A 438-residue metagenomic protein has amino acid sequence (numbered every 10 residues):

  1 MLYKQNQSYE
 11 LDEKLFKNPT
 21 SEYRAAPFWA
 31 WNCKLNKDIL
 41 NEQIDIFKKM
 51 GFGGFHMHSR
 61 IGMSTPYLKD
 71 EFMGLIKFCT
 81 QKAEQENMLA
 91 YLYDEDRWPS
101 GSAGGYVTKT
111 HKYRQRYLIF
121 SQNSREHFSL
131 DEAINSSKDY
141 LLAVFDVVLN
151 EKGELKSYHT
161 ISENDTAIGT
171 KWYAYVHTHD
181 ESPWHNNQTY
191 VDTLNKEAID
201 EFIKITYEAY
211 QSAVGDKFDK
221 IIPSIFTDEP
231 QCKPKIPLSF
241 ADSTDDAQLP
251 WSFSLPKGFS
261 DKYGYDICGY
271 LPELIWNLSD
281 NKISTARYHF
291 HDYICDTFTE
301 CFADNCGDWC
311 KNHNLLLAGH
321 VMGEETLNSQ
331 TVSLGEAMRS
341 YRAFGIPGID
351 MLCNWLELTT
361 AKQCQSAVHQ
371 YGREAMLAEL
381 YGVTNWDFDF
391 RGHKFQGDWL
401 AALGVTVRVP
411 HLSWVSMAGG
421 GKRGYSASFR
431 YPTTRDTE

Functional and structural regions predicted by a protein language model:
L2-Q7, L15, S21-A26, A30 (+9 more regions): Carbohydrate-binding surfaces of carbohydrate-active enzymes
Y3, E10, K14-K17, G169 (+3 more regions): Membrane-targeting and insertion segments and their boundary/processing signals
N6-E13, I44, K48, E163: N-terminal regions that are enriched for targeting/export leaders and immediately downstream pro/stem segments
N18, M50-G51, N150, T166 (+1 more regions): Generic detector of intrinsically disordered, low-complexity, polar/charged segments
F47-F55, I168-E181, D266-N277: Short coil-to-beta-strand
H58-D200, K204: Acidic/aromatic-lined carbohydrate-recognition and catalytic surfaces of CAZymes acting on diverse glycans
T206-Q211: Zn2+-dependent metallopeptidase catalytic core
